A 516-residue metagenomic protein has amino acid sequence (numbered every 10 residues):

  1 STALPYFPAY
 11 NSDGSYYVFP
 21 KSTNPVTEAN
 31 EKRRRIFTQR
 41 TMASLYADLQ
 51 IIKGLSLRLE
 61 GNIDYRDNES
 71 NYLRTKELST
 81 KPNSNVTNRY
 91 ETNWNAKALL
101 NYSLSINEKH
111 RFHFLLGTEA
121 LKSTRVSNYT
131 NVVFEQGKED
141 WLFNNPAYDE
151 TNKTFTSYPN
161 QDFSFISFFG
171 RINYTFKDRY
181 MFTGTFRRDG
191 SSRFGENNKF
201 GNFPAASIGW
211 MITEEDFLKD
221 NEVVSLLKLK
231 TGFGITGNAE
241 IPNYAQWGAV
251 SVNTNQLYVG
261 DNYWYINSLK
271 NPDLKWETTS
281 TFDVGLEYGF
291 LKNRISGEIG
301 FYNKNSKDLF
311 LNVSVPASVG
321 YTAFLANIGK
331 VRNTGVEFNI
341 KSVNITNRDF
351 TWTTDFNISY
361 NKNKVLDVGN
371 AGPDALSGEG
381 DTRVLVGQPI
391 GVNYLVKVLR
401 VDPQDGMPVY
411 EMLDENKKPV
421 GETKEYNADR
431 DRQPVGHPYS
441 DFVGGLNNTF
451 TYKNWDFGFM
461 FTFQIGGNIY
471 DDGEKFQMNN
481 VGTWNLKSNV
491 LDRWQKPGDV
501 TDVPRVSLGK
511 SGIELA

Functional and structural regions predicted by a protein language model:
S1, A9-S15, P20-Q50, V409-M412 (+4 more regions): Residues embedded in well-ordered regular secondary structure
S1-F7, V368-P373: Low-complexity intrinsically disordered tracts that form flexible linkers/tails across taxa
A3-Y10, A120-T124: Glycine-rich, aromatic-flanked loop segments that form ligand/cofactor-binding clefts across common enzyme folds
S15-R74, K81-P389, K453, A516: Extracellular/periplasmic, surface-exposed regions of secreted and cell-surface proteins
T27, N267, D429, Y439-D441: Flexible glycine/proline-enriched surface loops and loop-helix/loop-strand junctions
Y129-V133, A326, V343-P438, I469 (+4 more regions): Conserved small-residue
S191, Q464-A516: Extracytoplasmic gating/loop element in the C-terminal half of outer-membrane beta-barrel translocons and assembly
H437-D472: Glycine-rich, aromatic-lined ligand/substrate-binding cores of catalytic and carbohydrate-binding domains
